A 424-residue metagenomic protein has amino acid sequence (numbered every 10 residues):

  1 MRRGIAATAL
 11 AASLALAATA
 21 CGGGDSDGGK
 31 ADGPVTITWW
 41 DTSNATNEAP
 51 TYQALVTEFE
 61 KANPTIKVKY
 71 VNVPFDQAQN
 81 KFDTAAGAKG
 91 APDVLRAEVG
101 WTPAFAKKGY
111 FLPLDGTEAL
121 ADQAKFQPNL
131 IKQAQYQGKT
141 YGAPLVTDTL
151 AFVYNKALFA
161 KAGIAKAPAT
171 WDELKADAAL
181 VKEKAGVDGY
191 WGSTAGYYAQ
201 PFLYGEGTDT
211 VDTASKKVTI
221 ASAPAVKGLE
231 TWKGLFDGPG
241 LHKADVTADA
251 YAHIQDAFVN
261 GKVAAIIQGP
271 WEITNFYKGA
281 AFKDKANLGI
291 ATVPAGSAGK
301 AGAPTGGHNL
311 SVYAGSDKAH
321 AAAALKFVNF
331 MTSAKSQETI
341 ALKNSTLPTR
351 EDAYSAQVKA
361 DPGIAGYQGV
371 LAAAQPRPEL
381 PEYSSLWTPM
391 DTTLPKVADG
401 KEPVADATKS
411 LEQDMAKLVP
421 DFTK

Functional and structural regions predicted by a protein language model:
R2-P103, A295-A298, A319-A323, D406 (+1 more regions): Conserved N-terminal structural module of periplasmic/extracytoplasmic solute-binding proteins
P92-D93, D122-F159, D188-G192, G299-G302 (+1 more regions): A structural signal for short loop-to-beta-strand junctions that line the ligand-binding cleft of periplasmic/secreted
V99-T149, E173, E183, F202 (+2 more regions): Hinge/lid segment of periplasmic solute-binding proteins
N129-K132, A291-T292, I340-P389, P420-D421: Long, aromatic- and glycine/proline-rich binding clefts that accommodate carbohydrate-like moieties
Q137-L145, L150, D172-V226, V263: Extracytoplasmic/periplasmic solute-binding protein
A160-K161, A372-K424: Conserved C-terminal helix/tail region of periplasmic/extracytoplasmic solute-binding proteins
A162, E230, G234-G240, G279-K343: Extracytoplasmic/periplasmic substrate-recognition and gating elements
A178, K217-V246: Glycine-centered hinge/linker elements that transmit conformational signals in sensory and ligand-binding systems
